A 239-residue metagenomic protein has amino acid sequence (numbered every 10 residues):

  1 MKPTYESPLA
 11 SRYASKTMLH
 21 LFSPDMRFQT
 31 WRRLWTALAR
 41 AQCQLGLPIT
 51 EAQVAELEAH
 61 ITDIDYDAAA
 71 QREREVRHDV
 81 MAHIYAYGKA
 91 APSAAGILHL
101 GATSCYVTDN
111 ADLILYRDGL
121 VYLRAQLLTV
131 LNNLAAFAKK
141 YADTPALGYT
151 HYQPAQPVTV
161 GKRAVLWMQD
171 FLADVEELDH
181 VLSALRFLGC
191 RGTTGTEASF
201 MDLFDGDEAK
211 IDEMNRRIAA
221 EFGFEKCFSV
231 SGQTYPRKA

Functional and structural regions predicted by a protein language model:
M1-A198, D207-A219: A helix-coil-helix interface module used to build multimeric assemblies and to scaffold catalytic/cofactor sites
M201: Conserved, non-catalytic sequence blocks in retroelement Pol enzymes and Pol-derived host proteins
F204: Nucleotide/pyrophosphate-binding catalytic subdomain
K210-A239: Acidic, glycine-rich loop-and-beta core segments that form the ion-binding/anion-interacting portion of active sites
